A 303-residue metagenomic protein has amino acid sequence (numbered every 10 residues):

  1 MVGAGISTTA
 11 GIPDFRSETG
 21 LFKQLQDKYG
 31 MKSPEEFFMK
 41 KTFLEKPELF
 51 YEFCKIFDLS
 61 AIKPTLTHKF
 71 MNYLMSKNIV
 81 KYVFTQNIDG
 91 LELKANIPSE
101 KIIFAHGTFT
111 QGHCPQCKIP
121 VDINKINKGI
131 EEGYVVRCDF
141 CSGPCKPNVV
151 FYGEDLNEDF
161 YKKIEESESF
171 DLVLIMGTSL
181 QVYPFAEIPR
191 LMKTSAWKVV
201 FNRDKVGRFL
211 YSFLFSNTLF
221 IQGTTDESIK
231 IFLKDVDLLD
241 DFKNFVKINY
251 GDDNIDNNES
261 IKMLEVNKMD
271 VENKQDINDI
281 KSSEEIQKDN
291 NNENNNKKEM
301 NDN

Functional and structural regions predicted by a protein language model:
M1-D289, N296-N303: Conserved catalytic core of sirtuin-type NAD+-dependent deacylases
